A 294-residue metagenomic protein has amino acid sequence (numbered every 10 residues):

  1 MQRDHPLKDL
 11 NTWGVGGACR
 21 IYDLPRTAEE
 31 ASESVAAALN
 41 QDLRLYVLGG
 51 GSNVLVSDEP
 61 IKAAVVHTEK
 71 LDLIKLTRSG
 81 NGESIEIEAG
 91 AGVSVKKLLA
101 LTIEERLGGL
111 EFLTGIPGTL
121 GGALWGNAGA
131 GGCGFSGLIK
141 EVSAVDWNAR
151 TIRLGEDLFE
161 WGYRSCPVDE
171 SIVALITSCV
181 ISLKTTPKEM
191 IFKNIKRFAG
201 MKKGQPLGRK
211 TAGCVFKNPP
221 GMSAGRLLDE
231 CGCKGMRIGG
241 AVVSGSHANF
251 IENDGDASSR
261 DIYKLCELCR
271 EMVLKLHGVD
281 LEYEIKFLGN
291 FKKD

Functional and structural regions predicted by a protein language model:
M1-L120: Anion-binding (especially nucleotide phosphate/pyrophosphate-binding) glycine-rich loop and adjoining beta-alpha core
Q2-R3, D9-N11, V54, V145-M272 (+1 more regions): Phosphate/pyrophosphate- and phosphate-bearing ligand-binding catalytic cores of soluble enzymes
G16, D23-A28, L55-L73, W125-G155 (+1 more regions): Structural signature of FAD isoalloxazine-binding scaffolds in flavoprotein oxidoreductases
Q41, L48-G50, L138, R209-K210 (+1 more regions): Short, basic and Ser/Thr-rich N-terminal targeting/leader segments
D58-I61, G122-W125, A248-N249, D294: Short secondary-structure transition/capping segments
K96, G126-A128, L158-R164: Short acidic (Asp/Glu) patches
T102-E105, G109-K140, T211: A gly/ser-rich beta-alpha-beta helix-loop segment of oxidoreductase catalytic cores
